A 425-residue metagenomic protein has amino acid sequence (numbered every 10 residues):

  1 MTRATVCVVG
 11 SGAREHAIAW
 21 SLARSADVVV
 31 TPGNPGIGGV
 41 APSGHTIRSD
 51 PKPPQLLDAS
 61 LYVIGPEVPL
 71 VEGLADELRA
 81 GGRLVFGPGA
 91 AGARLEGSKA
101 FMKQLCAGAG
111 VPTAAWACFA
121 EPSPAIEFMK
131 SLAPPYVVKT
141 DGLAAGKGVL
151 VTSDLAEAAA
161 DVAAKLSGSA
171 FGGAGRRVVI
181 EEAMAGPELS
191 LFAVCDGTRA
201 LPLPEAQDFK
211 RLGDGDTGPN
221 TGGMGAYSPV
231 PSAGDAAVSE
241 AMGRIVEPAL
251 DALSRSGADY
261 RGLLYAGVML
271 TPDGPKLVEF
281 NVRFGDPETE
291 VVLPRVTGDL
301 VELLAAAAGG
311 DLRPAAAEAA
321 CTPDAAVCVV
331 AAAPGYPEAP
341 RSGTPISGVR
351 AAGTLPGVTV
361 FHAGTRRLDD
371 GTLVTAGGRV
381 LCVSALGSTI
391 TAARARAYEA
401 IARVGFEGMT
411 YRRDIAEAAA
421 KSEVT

Functional and structural regions predicted by a protein language model:
M1-A91: ATP-binding N-terminal substructure of ATP-dependent carboxylate-amine bond-forming enzymes
M1-T2, A23, G39, L56 (+14 more regions): Solvent-exposed alpha-helices and their adjacent loops that cap or buttress functional pockets in soluble metabolic
C7-V8, E96-V179, P231-P248: Active-site nucleotide/adenylate-binding loops and adjacent lid/helix of ATP-dependent enzymes
T152-E288: Internal nucleotide-binding/catalytic subdomain
E157-A160, E338-P340, S388-A395: Short, conserved charged micro-motifs
M242-L264, N281-L355, L368: Active-site "cap" helix and flanking loop/linker of ATP-utilizing ligase/carboxylase catalytic domains
T365-D370, V374-T425: Generic C-terminus detector
